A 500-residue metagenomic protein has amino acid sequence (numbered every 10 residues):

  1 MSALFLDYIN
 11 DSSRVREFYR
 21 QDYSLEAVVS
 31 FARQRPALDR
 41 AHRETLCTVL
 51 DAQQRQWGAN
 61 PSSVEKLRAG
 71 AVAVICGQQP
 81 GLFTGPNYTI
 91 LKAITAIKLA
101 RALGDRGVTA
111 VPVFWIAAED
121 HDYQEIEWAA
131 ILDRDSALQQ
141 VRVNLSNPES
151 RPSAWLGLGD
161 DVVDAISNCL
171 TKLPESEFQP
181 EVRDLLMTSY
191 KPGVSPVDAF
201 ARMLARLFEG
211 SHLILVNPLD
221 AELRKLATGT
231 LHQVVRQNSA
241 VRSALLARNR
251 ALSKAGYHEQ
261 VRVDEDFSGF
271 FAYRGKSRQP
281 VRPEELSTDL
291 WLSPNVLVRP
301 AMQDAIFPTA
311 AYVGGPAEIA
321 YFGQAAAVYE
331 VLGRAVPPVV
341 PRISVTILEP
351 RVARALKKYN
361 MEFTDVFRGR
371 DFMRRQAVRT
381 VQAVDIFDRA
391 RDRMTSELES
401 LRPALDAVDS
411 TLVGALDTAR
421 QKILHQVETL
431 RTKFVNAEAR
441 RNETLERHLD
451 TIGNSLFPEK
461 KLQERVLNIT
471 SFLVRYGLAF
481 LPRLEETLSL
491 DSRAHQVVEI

Functional and structural regions predicted by a protein language model:
M1-A59: N-terminal leader/transition segments
G70-G104, G314: N-terminal catalytic cores of NTP/NDP-binding nucleotidyl/phosphoryl-transfer enzymes
T84-N87, A100-Q124: Glycine-rich phosphate/pyrophosphate-binding loops and their adjacent beta-strand/loop elements at enzyme active sites
N87-Y88, Y123-A129, L226-L231, Q324: Short acidic, glycine/serine/threonine-rich loops at helix termini
E125-A130, I347-R379: A structural-propensity feature for long, helix-poor, extended segments
A130-D160: A glycine-rich helix N-cap at a beta->alpha junction
A201-E285, F372, Q376-I500: Long, compositionally biased intrinsically disordered regions
K254-A310, P316-A327, V336, R342-R351 (+1 more regions): A translation/RNA-centric and nucleic-acid-associated enzymatic feature enriched in Class II aminoacyl-tRNA synthetases
